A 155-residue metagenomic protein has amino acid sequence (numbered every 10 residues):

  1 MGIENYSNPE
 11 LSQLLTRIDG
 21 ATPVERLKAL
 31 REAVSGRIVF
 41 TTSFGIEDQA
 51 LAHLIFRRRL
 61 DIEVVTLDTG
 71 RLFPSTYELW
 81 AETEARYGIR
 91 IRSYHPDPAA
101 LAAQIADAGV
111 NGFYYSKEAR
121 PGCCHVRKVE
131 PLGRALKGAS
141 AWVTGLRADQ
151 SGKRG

Functional and structural regions predicted by a protein language model:
M1-G155: ATP-dependent adenylation/nucleotidyltransferase module used to activate substrates
